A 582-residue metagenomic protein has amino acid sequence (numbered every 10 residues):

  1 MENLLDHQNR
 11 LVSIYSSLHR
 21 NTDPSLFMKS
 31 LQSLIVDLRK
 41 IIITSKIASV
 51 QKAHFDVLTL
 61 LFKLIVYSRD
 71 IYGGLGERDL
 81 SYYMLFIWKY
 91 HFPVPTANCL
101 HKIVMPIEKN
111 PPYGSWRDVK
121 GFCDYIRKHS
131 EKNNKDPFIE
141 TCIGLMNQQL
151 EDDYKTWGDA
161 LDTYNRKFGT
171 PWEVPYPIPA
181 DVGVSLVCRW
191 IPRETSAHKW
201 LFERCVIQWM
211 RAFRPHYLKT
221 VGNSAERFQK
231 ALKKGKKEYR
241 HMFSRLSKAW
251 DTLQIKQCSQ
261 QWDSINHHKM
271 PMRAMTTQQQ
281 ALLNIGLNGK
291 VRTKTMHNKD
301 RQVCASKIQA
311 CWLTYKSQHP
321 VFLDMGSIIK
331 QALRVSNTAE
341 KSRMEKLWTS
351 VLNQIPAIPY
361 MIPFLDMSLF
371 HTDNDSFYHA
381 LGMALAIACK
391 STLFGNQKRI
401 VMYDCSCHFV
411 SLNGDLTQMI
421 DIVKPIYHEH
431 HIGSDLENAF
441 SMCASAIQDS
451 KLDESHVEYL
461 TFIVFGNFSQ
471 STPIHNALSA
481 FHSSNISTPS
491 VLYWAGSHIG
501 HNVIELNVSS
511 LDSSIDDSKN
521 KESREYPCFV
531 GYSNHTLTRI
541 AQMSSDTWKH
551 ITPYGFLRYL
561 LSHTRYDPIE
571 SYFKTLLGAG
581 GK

Functional and structural regions predicted by a protein language model:
M1-H379, S391-K582: Long lumenal/extracellular ectodomains of secretory and single-pass membrane proteins
I387: Structured adenosyl-cofactor binding patch, chiefly the S-adenosyl-L-methionine
